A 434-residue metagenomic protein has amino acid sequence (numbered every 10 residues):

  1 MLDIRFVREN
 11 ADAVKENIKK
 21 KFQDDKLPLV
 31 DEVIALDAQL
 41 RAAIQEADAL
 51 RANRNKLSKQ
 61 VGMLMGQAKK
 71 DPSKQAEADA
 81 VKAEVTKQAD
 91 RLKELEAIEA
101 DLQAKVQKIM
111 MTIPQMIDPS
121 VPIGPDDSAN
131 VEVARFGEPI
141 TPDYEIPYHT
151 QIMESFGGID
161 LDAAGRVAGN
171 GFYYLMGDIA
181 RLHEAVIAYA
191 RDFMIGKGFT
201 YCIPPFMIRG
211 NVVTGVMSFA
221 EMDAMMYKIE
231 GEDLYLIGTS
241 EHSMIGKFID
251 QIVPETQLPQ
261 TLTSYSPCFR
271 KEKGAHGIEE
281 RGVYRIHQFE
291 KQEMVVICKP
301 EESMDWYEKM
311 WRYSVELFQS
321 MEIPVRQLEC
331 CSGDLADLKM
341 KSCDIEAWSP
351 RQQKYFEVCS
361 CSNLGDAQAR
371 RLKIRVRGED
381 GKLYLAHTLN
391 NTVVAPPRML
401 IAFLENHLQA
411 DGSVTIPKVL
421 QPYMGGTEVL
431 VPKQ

Functional and structural regions predicted by a protein language model:
M1-P139, E154, G158: N-terminal alpha-helical targeting/anchoring segments
L27, A134-Q434: TRNA-recognition modules of translation machinery and tRNA-sensing kinases, especially anticodon-binding
